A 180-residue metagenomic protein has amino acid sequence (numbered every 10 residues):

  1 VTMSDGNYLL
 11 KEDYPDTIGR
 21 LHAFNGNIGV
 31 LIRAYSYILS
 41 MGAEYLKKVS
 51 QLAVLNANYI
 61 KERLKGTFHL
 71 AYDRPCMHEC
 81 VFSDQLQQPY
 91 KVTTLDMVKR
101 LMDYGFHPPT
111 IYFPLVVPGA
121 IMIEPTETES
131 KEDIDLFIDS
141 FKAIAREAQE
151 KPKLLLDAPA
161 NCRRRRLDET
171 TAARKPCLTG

Functional and structural regions predicted by a protein language model:
V1-G29, R33-S40: Long, C-terminal catalytic modules of enzymes
T17-L21, I38-G180: Non-catalytic terminal extensions of PLP-dependent enzymes
